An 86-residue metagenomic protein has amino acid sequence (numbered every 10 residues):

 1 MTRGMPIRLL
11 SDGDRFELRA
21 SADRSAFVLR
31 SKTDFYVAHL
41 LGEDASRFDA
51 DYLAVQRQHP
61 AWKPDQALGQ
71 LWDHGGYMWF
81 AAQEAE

Functional and structural regions predicted by a protein language model:
M1-D23: Short, charged/polar N-terminal "headpieces" of proteins
I7-R8, A38, Q66: Intrinsic-disorder/low-complexity peptide segments enriched for small residues
L9-L10, K32, D51: General secondary-structure edge motif
R19-R47: A short, structured beta-strand/loop element
L41-E86: Mixed-charge, Lys/Arg-enriched low-complexity segments
